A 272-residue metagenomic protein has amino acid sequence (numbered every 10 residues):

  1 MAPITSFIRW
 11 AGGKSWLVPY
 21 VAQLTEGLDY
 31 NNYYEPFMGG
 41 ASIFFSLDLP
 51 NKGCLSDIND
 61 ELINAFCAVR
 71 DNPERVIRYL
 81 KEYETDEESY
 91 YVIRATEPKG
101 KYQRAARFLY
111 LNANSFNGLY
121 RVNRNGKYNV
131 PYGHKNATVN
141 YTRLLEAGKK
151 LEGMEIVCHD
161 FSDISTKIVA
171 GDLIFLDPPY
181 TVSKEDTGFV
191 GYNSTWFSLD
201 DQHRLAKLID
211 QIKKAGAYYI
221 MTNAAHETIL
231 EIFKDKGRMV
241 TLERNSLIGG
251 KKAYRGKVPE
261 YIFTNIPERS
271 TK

Functional and structural regions predicted by a protein language model:
A2-F7, G12-L17, Q23-L28, R70-F189 (+2 more regions): SAM-dependent nucleic-acid methyltransferase catalytic core
D29-T85: Conserved S-adenosyl-L-methionine
M38, D60, D163, Y180 (+1 more regions): Short, glycine/acidic-enriched loop or turn micro-motifs at the edges of active sites
M38-S42, R143, A224-E227: Short, polar loop motifs at secondary-structure junctions
Y110, I262-N265: Short, well-ordered beta-strand micro-motif
A170-L176, Y180-I262: Conserved acidic-Pro-Pro-aromatic motif
P267-K272: Flexible, glycine-/basic-rich loop-and-beta segments that form/coincide with the SAM-dependent methyltransferase
